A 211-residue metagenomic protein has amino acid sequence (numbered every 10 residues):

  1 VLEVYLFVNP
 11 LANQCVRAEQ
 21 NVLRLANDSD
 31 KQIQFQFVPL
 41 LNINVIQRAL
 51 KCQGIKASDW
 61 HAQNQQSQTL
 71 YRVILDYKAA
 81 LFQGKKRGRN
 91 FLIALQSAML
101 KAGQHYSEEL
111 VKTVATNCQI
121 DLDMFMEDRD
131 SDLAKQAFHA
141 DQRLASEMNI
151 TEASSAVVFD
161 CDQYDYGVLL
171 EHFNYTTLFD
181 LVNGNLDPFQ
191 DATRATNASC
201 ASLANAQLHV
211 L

Functional and structural regions predicted by a protein language model:
V1, I55, D59, I74 (+4 more regions): Generic signal for short, ordered secondary-structure residues within or immediately flanking folded domains
V1-Y5, L41-N44: Glycine/serine-rich loop-strand microenvironments at binding/catalytic pocket rims
L2, I33-F35, S154: Residue-level recognition of the N-termini of beta-strands and the immediately preceding loop/turn
L2-Q14: N-terminal pre-triad scaffold of radical SAM enzymes
Y5-V8, V22-A26, A102, Y106-L211: C-terminal cap of thioredoxin/glutaredoxin-like
P10-N13, N64, R129: Short, surface-exposed alpha-helical recognition segments that flank or form part of ligand/macromolecule-binding
N13, N44, D165: Flexible, glycine-rich phosphate/dinucleotide-binding loops and adjacent beta-alpha linkers at cofactor/substrate
R17-G103: Structural alpha/beta surface segment adjacent to cysteine/selenocysteine redox centers across thiol/disulfide enzymes
